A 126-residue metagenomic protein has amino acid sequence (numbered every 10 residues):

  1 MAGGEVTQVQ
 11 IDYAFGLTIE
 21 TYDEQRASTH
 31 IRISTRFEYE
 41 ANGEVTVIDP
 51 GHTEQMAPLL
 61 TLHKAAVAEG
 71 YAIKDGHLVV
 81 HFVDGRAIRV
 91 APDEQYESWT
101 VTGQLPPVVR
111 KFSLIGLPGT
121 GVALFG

Functional and structural regions predicted by a protein language model:
M1-G126: Surface-exposed, interaction-prone regions used to assemble/regulate multi-protein complexes
